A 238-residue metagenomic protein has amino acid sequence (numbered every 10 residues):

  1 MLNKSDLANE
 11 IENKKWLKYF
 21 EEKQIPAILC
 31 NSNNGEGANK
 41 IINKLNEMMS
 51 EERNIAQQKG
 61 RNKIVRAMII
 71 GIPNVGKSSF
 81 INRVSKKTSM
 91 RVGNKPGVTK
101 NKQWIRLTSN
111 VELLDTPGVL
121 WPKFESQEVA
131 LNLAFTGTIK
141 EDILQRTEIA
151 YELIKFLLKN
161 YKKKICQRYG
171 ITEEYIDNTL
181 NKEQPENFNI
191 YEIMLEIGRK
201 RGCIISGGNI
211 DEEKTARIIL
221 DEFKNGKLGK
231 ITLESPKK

Functional and structural regions predicted by a protein language model:
M1-N3: Short internal beta-strands
S5, I11, P26, N94-K238: Helix-rich effector regions associated with P-loop NTPase G domains
D6-G71, S89, R201-C203: Canonical P-loop GTPase G-domain recognition
L17-Y19, K86, V129-L133: Glycine-rich, phosphate-binding/catalytic loops in enzymes
E36-A38, I72, K77, V98 (+2 more regions): Gly/Ser/Thr-rich helix-start
K40, K44, S79, E152 (+1 more regions): Alpha-helical scaffold segments in soluble metabolic enzymes
E52-A56, N82, T88-N94, N160-I165: Short, structured loop/turn "capping" segments at alpha-beta junctions
A67-K86, T116: Glycine-rich phosphate-binding P-loop
